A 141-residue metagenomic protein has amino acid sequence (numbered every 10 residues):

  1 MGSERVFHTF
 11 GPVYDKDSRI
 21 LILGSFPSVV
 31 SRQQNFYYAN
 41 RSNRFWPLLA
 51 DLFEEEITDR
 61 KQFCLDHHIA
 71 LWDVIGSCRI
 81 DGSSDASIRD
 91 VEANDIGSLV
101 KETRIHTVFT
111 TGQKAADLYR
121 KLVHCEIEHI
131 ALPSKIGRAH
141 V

Functional and structural regions predicted by a protein language model:
G2-L118, L122, H129-P133: A polyanion-binding, active-site-adjacent surface
A139-V141: Conserved small/polar residues in nucleotide/adenosyl-binding loops
